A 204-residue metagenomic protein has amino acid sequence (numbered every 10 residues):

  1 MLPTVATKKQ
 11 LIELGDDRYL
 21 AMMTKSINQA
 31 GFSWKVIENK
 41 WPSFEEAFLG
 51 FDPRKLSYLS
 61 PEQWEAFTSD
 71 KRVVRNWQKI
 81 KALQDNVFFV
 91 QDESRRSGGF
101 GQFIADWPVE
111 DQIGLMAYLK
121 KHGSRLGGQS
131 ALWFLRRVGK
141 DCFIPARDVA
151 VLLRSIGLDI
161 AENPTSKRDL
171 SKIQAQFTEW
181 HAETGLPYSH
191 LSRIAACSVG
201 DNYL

Functional and structural regions predicted by a protein language model:
M1-K9, A105-L204: C-terminal accessory module of base-excision DNA glycosylases/AP lyases that mediates lesion recognition and DNA
M1-N76, I80, I194-L204: N-terminal polyanion-binding entry modules of DNA glycosylases/AP lyases and select other DNA-binding proteins
D17-A21, W77-Q84, I113, L132 (+2 more regions): Non-catalytic, well-ordered alpha-helical scaffold segments
V36-N39, Y58-L59, R95, I144-D148 (+1 more regions): Alpha-helix N-cap and coil->helix boundary residues
L49-R125: Alpha-helical ds-nucleic-acid-binding substructure associated with the helix-hairpin-helix region of base-excision DNA
